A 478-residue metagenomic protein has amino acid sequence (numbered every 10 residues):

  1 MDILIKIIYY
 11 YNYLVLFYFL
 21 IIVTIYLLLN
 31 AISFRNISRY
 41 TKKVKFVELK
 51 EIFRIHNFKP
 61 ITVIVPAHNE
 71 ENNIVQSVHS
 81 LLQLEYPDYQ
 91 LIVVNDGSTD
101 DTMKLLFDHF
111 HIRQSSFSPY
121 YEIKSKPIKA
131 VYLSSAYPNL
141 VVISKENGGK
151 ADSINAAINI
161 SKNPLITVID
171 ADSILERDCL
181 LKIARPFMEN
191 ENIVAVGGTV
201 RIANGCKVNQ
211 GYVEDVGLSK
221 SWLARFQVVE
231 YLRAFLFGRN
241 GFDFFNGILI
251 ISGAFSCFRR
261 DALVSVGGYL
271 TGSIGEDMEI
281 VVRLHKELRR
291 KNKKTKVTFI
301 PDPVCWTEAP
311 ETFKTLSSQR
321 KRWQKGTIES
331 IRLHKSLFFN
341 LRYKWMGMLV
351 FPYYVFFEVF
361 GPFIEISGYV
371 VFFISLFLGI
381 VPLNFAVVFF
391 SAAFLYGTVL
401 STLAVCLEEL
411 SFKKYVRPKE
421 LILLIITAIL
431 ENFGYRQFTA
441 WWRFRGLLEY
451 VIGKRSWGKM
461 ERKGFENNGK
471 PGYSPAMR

Functional and structural regions predicted by a protein language model:
L28-H56, S330-F357, G361, S367-R478: Juxtamembrane C-terminal module of membrane proteins
L29-D88, K104-F107: N-terminal signal-anchor transmembrane helix
K59-T62, Q90, V264, E279: Cell-envelope/extracellular polymer assembly enzymes that use nucleotide-activated donors
H79-I143: Acidic donor-binding segment of Leloir-type glycosyltransferases
F117-S153, N159, N163, R177-G272 (+4 more regions): Long helical/loop segments within the catalytic core of UDP-sugar-dependent glycosyltransferases, especially the large
I166: Short aromatic/hydrophobic "clamp" motif used to bind/position activated sugar donors
A262-S265, S273-T298: A short, conserved alpha-helix in the catalytic core of glycosyltransferases
T295-T315: Active-site donor/metal-binding and catalytic loop motifs of nucleotide-sugar-dependent glycosylation enzymes
